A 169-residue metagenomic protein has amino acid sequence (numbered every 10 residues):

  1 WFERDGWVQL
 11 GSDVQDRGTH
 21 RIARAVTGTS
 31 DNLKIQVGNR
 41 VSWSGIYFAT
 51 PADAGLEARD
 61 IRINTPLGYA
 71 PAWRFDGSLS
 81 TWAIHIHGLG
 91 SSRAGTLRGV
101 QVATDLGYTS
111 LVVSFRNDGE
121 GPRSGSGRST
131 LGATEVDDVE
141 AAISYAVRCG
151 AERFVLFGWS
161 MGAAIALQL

Functional and structural regions predicted by a protein language model:
W1-G55: N-terminal targeting or regulatory segments adjacent to alpha/beta-hydrolase or S9 domains
D60-N64: Short acidic-hydrophobic surface loop/beta-edge motif
P66-R116, E120-P122: Short, surface-exposed "cap/lid" segments of acyl-processing enzymes
T81-W82, R153-V155: Structural motif
L97, E140, L167-Q168: Short, hydrophobic alpha-helix immediately C-terminal to the catalytic nucleophile
T109, E152-R153: Residues at the starts of beta-strands that form the adenosine-phosphate
S129-C149, V155: Alpha/beta-hydrolase active-site loop
G158-G162, A166: Gly/Ala-rich beta-loop-alpha elbow adjacent to hydrolase catalytic centers
